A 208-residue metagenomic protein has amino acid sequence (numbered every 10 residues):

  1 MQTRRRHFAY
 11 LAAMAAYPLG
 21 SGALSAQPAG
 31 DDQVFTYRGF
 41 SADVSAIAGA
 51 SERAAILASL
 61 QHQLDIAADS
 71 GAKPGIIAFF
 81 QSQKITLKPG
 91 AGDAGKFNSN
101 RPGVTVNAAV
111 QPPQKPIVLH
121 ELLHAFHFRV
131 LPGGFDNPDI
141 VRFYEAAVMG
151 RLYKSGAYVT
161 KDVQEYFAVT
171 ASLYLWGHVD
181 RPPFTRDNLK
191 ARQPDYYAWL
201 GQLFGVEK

Functional and structural regions predicted by a protein language model:
M1, L19-Q33: C-terminal segment of N-terminal export signals and the immediately downstream linker at the start of the mature
M1-A15: N-terminal secretory signal peptides and thylakoid transit peptides that target proteins across membranes
F40-P102: Auxiliary, metal-adjacent structural segments of Zn-dependent hydrolase domains
A50-A58, A109-I117, Y158-D162, D187-P194: Soluble non-cytosolic domains of exported or imported proteins
A68-Q83, F135-I140, S155-A157, R181-N188: Surface-exposed patches in mature extracellular/periplasmic domains of secreted proteins
Q81-R129: Active-site scaffold of zinc-dependent metalloenzymes
L119-A147: Acidic, glycine-rich loop-and-strand cores that form catalytic or ligand-binding grooves in diverse globular domains
R142-K208: Metalloprotease/metallohydrolase-associated module, dominated by Zn2+-dependent proteases
